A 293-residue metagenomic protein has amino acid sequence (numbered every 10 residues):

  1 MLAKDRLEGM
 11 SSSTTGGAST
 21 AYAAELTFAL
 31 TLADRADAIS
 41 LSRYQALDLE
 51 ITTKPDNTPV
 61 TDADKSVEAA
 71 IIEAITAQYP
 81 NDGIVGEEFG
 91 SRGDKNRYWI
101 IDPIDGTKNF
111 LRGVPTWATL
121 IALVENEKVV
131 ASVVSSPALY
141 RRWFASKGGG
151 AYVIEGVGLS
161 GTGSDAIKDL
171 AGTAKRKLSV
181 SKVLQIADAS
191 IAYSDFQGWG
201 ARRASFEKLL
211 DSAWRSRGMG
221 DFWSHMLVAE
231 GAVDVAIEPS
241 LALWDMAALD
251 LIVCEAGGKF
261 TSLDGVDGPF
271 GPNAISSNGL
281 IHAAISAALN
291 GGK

Functional and structural regions predicted by a protein language model:
M1-I104, S160, D165, L280-G291: N-terminal subdomain of lithium-sensitive/metallo-dependent phosphomonoesterases centered on the IMPase/IPPase/PAP
S40, D64, I75, T107 (+6 more regions): Residue-level signal for inorganic ion chemistry
K65, A69, E88, P103-G106 (+5 more regions): Generic detector of well-ordered alpha-helical packing
S91-D94, N126, V183-Q185, G268: Short, flexible hinge/linker loops that cap or flank conserved catalytic cores
D94-V157, G161, D165-K168: DPxDG-like acidic metal-binding loop motif
L170-A174, L178-K293: An extended, acidic
